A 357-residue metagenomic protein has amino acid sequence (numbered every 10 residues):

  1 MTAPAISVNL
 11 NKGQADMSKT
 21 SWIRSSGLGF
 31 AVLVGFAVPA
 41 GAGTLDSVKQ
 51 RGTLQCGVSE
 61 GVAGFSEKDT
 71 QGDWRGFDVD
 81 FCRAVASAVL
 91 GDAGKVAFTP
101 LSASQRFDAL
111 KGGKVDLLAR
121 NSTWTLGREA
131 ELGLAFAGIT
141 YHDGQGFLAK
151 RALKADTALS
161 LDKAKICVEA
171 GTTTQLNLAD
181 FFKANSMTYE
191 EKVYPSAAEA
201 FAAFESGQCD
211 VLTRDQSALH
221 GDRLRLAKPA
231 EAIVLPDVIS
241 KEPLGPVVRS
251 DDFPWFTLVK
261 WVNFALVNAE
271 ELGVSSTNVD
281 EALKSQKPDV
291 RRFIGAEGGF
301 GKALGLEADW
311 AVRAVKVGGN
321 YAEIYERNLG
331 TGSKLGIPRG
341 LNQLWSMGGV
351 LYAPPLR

Functional and structural regions predicted by a protein language model:
V8-N11, D16-L28: Bacterial N-terminal signal peptides that target proteins for export
S25-A37: Bacterial N-terminal signal peptides
K49-A119, L304-L306, V317-Y321, L344 (+1 more regions): Extracytoplasmic small-molecule ligand-binding "clamshell" domains of the periplasmic binding protein/Venus flytrap
Q55-G64, W74-V89, T123, D143-P195 (+1 more regions): Bilobed "Venus flytrap"/periplasmic-binding protein-like clamshell domains and structurally analogous long
D80-R83, S87-V89, R151-A155, L159 (+5 more regions): Extended ligand-binding regions for polar small-molecule ligands
R83, S87, G91, K95-S160 (+3 more regions): Acidic, polar ligand-binding/catalytic clefts
V96-D108, E191-S206: Short helix-initiation/N-cap motifs at beta->coil->alpha
F300-R357: C-terminal functional modules
